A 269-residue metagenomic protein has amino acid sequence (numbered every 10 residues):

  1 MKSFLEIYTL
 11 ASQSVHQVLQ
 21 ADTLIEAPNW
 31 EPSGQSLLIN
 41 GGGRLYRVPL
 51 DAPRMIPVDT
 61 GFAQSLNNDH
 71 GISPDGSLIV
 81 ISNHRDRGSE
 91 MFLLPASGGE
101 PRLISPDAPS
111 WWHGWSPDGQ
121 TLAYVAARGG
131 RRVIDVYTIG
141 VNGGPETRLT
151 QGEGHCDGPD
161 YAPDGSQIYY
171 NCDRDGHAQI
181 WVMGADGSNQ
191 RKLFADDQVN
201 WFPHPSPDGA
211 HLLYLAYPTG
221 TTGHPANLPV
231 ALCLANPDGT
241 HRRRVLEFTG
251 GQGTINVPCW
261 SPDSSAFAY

Functional and structural regions predicted by a protein language model:
K2-L5, R44-Y46, R87-F92, R131-Y137 (+2 more regions): Structural motif
I7-L24, L50-L66, L94-P109, I139-D157 (+2 more regions): Multi-bladed beta-propeller domains
E31-P32, L37-G43, I79-D86, W115 (+4 more regions): Beta-strand C-termini and the immediately following turn/loop, strongest in propeller blades
P32-S33, P74-D75, P117-D118, P163-D164 (+2 more regions): Residue-level detector of Asp-centered blade-edge/turn motifs that repeat once per structural unit in beta-propeller
P109-P117, T121-A162, Y170-D173: Solenoidal tandem-repeat scaffolds enriched in leucines and small polar residues
D197-C233: Loop/turn-rich, solvent-exposed surfaces of beta-rich toroidal or solenoidal domains
G251-Y269: Blade-level signature of beta-propeller repeat domains, shared across WD40, Kelch, NHL, RCC1 and BNR/Asp-box propellers
